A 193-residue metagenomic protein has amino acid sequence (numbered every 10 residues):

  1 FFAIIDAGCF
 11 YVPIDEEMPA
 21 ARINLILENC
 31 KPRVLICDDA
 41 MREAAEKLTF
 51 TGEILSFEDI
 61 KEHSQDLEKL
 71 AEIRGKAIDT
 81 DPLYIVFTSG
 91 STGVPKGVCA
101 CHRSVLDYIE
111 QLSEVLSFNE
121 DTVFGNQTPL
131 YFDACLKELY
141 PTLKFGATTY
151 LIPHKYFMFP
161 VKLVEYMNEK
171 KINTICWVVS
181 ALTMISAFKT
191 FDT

Functional and structural regions predicted by a protein language model:
F1-S104, L116-S117, G146: Carrier-protein-dependent adenylate-forming modules in NRPS/ANL systems
A3, T122-V123, E138-P141, T183 (+1 more regions): Acidic donor-binding helix in nucleotide-sugar-dependent glycosyltransferases
M18-R22, A40, T80-L83, D107 (+4 more regions): Short, conserved clusters of charged catalytic residues that mark active-site and nucleotide-handling motifs
A40-R42, T128-Y131, K155-Y156, I172-T193: Adenylate-forming
T80, V86-S89, T122, T128 (+1 more regions): Active-site beta-alpha turn of Rossmann-fold NAD(P)-dependent dehydrogenases/reductases
K96-G125, D133-T174: Conserved AMP-binding/adenylation subdomain of ANL enzymes
